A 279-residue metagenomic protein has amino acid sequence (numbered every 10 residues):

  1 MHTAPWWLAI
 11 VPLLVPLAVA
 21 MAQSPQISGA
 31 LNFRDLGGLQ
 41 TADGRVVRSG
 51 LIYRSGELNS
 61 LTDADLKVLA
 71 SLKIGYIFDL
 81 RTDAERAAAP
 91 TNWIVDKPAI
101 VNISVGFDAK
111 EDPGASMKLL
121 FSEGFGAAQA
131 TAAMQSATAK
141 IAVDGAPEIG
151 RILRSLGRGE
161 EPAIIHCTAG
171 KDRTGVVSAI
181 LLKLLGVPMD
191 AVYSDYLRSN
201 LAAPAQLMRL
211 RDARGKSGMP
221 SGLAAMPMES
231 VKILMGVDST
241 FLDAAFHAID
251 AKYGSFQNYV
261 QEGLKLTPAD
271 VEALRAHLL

Functional and structural regions predicted by a protein language model:
M1-A9: Bacterial N-terminal signal peptides that target proteins for export
L8-P16: Bacterial N-terminal signal peptides
V15-I164, V177-L279: Cys-dependent protein tyrosine phosphatase-like superfamily
A169, R173-T174: Ser/Thr-glycine-rich phosphate-binding loops at phosphate-binding pockets of nucleotides, nucleotide cofactors
